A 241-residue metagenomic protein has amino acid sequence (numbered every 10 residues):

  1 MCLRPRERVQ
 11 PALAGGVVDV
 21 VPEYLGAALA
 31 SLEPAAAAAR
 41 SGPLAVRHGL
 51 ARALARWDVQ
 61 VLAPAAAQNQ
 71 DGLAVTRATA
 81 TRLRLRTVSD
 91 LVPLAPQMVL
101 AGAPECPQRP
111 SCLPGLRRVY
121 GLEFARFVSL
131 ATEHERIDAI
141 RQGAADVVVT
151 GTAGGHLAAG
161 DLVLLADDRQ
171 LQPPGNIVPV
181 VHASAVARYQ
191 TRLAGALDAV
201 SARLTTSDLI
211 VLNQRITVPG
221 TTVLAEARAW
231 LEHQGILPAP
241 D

Functional and structural regions predicted by a protein language model:
M1-P11, R126-D138: Short helix-initiation/N-cap motifs at beta->coil->alpha
C2-R6, G16-L29, A45-R47, V75-R77 (+5 more regions): Beta->alpha turn/N-cap motifs
L13-A14, L91, A139-R141: Hydrophobic residues within well-ordered alpha-helices
P22-A38, L44-A51, D138-L164: A ligand-binding cleft/hinge motif common to bilobed small-molecule-binding domains
L44-L100, A183, A202-T206: A conserved helix-loop-strand patch within extracytoplasmic ligand-binding domains of the periplasmic binding
R56-Q60, P64-D71, L130, A153-S201: Periplasmic-binding protein-like
V88-R126: Ligand-binding cleft/hinge of the Venus flytrap
E105-P107, S111, R117, R192-D241: An extracytoplasmic/periplasmic, membrane-proximal ligand-sensing/linker region
